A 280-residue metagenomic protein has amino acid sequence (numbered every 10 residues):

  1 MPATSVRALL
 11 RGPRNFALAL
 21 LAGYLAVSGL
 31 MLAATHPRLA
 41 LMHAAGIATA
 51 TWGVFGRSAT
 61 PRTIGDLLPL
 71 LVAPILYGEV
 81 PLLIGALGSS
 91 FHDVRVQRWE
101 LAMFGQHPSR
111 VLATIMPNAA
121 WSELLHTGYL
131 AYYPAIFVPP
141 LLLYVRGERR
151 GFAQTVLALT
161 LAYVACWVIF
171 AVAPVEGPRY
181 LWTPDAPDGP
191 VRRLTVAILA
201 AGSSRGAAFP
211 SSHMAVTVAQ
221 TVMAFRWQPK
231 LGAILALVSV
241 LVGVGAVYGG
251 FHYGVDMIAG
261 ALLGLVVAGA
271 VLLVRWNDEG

Functional and structural regions predicted by a protein language model:
P2-A45, A59-A135: N-terminal transmembrane-helix/juxtamembrane module of multi-pass inner/ER membrane proteins
S5-R11, L32-A34, R192-G280: Membrane-embedded catalytic cores of phosphoryl/pyrophosphoryl-handling enzymes
L20-G29, G46-W52, A135-P140, V164 (+2 more regions): Hydrophobic, membrane-inserted alpha-helices
A45-F55, L70-Y77, Y163, L262-L272: Alpha-helical transmembrane segments and their membrane-interface exit regions
T49-T60, L142-R149, A224-Q228, G269-R275: Structural signal for the C-terminal ends of transmembrane alpha-helices and the immediately following loop
L70-L71, L157-Y163, I234-L241: Central hydrophobic cores of alpha-helical transmembrane segments in multi-pass integral membrane proteins
I75, P81-A113, V145-L231, W276: Membrane-interface loops
L125-V156: Hydrophobic, aromatic-enriched interface-forming segments
